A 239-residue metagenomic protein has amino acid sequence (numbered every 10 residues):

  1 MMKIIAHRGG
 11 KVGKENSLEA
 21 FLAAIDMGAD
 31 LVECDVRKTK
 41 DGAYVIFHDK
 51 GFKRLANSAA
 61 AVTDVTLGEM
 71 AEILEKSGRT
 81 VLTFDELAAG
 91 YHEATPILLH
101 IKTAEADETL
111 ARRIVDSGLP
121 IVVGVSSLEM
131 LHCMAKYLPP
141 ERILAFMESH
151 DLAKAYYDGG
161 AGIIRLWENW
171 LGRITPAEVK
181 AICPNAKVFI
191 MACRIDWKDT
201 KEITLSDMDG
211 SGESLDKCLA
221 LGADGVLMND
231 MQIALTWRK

Functional and structural regions predicted by a protein language model:
M1-K239: Phosphate-group recognition and catalysis centered on beta-loop-alpha active-site segments
